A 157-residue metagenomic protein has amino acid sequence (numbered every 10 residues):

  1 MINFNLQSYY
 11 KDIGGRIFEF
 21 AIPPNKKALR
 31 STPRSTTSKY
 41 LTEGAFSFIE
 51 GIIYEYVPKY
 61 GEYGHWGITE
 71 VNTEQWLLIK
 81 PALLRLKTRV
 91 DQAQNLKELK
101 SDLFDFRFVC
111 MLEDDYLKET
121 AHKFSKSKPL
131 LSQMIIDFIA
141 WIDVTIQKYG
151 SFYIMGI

Functional and structural regions predicted by a protein language model:
M1-K148, I157: Acidic (Asp/Glu-rich) sequence patches and key acidic residues that form negatively charged surfaces used
G150-F152: Conserved GNAT acetyl-CoA-binding A-motif
